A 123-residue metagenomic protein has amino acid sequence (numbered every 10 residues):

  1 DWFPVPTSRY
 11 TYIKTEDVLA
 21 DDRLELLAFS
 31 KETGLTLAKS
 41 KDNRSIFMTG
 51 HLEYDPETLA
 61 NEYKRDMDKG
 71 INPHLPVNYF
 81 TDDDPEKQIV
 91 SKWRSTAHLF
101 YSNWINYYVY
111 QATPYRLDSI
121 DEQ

Functional and structural regions predicted by a protein language model:
D1-E57: Pocket-forming structural segment of enzyme catalytic cores
L52-Q123: Acyltransferase
